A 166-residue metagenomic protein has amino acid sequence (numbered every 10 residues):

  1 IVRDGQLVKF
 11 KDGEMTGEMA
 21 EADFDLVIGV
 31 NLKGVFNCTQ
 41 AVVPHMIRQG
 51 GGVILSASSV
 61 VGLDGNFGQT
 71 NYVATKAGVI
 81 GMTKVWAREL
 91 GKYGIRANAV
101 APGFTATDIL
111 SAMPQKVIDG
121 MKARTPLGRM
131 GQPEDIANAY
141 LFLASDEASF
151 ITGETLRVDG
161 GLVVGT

Functional and structural regions predicted by a protein language model:
I1-T16, A20-I28, L110, M121: Substrate-binding pocket helix/loop in short-chain dehydrogenase/reductase
T39, T75, T83: Active-site helix of classical SDR
S59: Residue(s) in the substrate-gating loop at a strand-loop-helix junction that position the organic substrate next
D64, Y140-L141, T152-T166: Short C-terminal tail/terminal secondary-structure segment of NAD(P)H-dependent dehydrogenase/reductase domains
D64-T70, K92-Y93, G128, D146: Active-site loop immediately N-terminal to the catalytic Tyr-X3-Lys motif of short-chain dehydrogenase/reductase
G91, R96, I151-G153: Short, small/polar-rich loop/turn modules that mediate ligand/substrate recognition or access, typified
T125-I136, E147: A conserved structural motif in NAD(P)-dependent oxidoreductases
